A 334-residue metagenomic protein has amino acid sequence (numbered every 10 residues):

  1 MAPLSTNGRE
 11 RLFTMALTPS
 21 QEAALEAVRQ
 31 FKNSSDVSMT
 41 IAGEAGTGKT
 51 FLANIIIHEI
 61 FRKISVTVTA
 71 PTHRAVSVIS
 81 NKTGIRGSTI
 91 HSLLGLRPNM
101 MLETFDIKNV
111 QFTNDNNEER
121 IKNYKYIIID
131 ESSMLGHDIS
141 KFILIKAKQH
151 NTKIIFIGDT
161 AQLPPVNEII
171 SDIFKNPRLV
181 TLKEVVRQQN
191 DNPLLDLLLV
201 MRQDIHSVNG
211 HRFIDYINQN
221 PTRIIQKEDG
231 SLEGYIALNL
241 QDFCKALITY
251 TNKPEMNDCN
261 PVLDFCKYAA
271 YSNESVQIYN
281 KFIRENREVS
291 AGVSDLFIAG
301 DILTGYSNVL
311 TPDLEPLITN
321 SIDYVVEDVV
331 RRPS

Functional and structural regions predicted by a protein language model:
L4-E22: Dynamic helix-loop-helix/coil hinge segments at AAA+ ATPase domain boundaries and subdomain interfaces
G8-R9, E22-L52, A161-T319, V325-S334: Conserved helicase motor core of P-loop NTPases
T14, T18, D36, H73 (+5 more regions): Catalytic phosphate/metal-binding cores of nucleic-acid and nucleotide-processing enzymes, i.e., regions that mediate
A16-S20, I128, L135, F297: Alpha-helical hairpin
L17, V68, Y268: Conserved SAM-binding loop
L25-N220: ASCE P-loop NTPase helicase motor core
